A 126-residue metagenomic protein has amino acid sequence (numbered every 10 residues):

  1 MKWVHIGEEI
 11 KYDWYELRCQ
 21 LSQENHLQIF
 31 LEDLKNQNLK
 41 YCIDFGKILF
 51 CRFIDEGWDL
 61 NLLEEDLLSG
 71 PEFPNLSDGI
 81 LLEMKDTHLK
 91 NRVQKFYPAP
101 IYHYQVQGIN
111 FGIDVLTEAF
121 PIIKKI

Functional and structural regions predicted by a protein language model:
M1-I126: Surface-exposed, interaction-prone regions used to assemble/regulate multi-protein complexes
